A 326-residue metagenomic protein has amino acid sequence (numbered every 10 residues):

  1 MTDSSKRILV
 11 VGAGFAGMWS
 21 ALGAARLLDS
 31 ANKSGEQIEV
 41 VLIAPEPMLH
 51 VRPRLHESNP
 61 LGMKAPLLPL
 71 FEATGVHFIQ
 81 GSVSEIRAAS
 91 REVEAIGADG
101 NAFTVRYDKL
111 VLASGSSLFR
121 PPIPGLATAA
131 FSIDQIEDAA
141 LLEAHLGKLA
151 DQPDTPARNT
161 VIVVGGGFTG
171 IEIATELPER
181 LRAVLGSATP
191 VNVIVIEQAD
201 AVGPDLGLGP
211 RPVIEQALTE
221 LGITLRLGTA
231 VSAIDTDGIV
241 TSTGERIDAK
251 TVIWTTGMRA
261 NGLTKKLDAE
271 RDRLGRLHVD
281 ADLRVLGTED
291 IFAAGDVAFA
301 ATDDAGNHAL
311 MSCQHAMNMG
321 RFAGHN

Functional and structural regions predicted by a protein language model:
T2-Q80, I171-L206, I253: Beta1-alpha1 glycine-rich phosphate/pyrophosphate-binding loop at the start of Rossmann-like nucleotide-binding domains
T2-S5, V76-T160, I253: FAD-binding core/adjacent interface of flavoenzyme oxidoreductases
V11-G12, L112, V164-G165: Conserved N-terminal Rossmann-fold NAD(P)-binding element of oxidoreductases
A16, G115-L118, M258-A260: Short glycine-rich anion-binding loops that position phosphate/pyrophosphate groups of nucleotides and phosphorylated
E39, T74, F78-E92, V105 (+2 more regions): A Rossmann-like FAD-binding core segment of flavoenzymes
I96, A113-S114, L227, S242 (+2 more regions): Short, well-ordered coil/turn residues at beta-beta hairpins and beta-strand->alpha-helix junctions within
T128-T155, I239-V240, I247-T251, T255-N318 (+1 more regions): FAD-site-proximal beta/loop scaffold in flavoenzymes
E143-V193: Rossmann-like NAD(P)H-binding beta-loop-alpha module
